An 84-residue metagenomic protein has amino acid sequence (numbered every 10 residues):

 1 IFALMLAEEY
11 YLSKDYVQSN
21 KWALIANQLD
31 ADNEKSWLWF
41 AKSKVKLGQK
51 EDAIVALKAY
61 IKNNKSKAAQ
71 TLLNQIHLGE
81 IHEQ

Functional and structural regions predicted by a protein language model:
I1-K42: Alpha-helical adaptor scaffolds
E9, S43, I76-E80: TPR/TPR-like alpha-solenoid repeats
A26, Y60-I61, I76: Alpha-helical solenoid scaffolds that mediate protein-protein interactions, centered on TPR/SEL1-like repeats but also
A31, N64-K65: Short coil turns that delineate tetratricopeptide repeat
K35, A68-A69: Start-of-helix register in tetratricopeptide repeats
L57, Q70-Q84: Extracytoplasmic/luminal low-complexity segments enriched in Pro/Gly and acidic/polar residues that act as flexible
